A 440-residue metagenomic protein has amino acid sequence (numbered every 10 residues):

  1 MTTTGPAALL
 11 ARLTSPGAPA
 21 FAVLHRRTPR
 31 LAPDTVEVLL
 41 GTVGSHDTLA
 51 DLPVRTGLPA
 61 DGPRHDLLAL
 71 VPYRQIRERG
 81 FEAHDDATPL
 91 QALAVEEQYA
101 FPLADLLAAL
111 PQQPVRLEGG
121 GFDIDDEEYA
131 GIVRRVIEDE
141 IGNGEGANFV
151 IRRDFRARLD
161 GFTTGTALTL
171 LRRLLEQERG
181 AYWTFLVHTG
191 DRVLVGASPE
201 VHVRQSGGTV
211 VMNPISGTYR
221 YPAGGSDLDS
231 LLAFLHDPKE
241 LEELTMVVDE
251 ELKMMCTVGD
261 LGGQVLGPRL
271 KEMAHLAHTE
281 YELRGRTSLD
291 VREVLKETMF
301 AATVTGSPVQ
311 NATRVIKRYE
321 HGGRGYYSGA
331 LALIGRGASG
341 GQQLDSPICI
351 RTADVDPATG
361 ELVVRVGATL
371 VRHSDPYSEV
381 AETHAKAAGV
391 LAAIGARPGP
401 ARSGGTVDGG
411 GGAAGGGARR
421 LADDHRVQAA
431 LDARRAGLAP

Functional and structural regions predicted by a protein language model:
M1-D47: Short Lys/Arg-enriched alpha/beta "domain-start" segment
A18-R27, A147, A181-V187: A short, Trp-centered hydrophobic/proline-enriched beta-strand micro-motif
V23-A32, L70-I76, V187-D191, L333: Short, flexible beta-strand-to-coil junctions
T28, T42-G165, G207, E240-E242 (+5 more regions): Non-catalytic accessory segments adjacent to catalytic cores
P33, R153-E242, G335-V363: An anion-binding catalytic pocket shared by soluble metabolic enzymes
D139, E240-T257, L266-R269: Short acidic, Gly/Ser-rich segments with clustered Asp/Glu that frequently serve as metal-coordination loops in enzyme
T257-L276, L283: A short alpha/beta connector and helix-capping loop motif
R286-G405, G417-L431: Conserved hydrophobic core element of enzyme catalytic domains
